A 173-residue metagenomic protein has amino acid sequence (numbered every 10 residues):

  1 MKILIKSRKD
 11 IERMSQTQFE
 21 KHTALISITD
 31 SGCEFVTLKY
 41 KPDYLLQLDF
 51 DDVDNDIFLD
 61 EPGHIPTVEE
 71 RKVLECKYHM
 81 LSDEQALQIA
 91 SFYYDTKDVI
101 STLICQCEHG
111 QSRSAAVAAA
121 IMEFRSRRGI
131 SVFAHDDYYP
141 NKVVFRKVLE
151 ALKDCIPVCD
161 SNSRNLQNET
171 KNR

Functional and structural regions predicted by a protein language model:
M1-D54: Glycine-rich, flexible N-terminal cofactor/catalytic loop recognition
E34-V36, D56, Q111-A116: Short catalytic/ligand-binding loop motif for oxyanion handling, primarily in non-cytosolic enzymes, centered on
L46, F50-L103: Helix-loop module immediately N-terminal to the HCX5R catalytic loop in PTP-like cysteine phosphatase domains
K77, L81, C105, H109 (+2 more regions): Conserved aromatic-histidine-acidic binding/catalytic patches
L87-K97, E108-Q111, F133-D136: Recognition helices and adjacent regulatory flanks at domain boundaries
K97-R125: Catalytic cysteine-centered active loop of the rhodanese-like fold, especially the PTP/DSP P-loop
A119, E123-R173: Cysteine-dependent PTP/DSP-like catalytic domain, specifically the C-terminal lobe
